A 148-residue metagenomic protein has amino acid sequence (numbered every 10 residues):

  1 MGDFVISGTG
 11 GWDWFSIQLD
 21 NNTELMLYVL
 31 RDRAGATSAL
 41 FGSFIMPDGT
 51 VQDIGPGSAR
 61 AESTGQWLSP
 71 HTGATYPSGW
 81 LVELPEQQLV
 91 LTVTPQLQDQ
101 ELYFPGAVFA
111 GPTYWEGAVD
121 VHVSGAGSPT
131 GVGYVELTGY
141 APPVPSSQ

Functional and structural regions predicted by a protein language model:
M1-Q148: Structured soluble/peripheral alpha/beta segments that form catalytic or ligand/cofactor-binding pockets
